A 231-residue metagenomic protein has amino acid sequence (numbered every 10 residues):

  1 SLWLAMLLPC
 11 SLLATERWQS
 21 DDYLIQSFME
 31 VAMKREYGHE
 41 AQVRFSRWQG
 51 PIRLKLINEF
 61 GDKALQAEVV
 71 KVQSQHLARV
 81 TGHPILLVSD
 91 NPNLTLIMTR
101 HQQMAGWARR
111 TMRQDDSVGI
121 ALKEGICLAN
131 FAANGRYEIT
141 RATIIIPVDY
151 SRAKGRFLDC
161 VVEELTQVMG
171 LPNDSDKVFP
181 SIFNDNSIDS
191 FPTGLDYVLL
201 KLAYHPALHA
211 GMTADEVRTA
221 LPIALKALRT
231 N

Functional and structural regions predicted by a protein language model:
S1-L2: Bacterial N-terminal signal peptides that target proteins for export
P9-A14: N-terminal signal peptide c-region/cleavage motif recognized by signal peptidases
W18-S20, V31-A32, E36-E40, Q114-R156 (+1 more regions): Metalloprotease/metallohydrolase-associated module, dominated by Zn2+-dependent proteases
D21-I25: Polar, S/T/G-rich
V43-S46, L86: Surface-exposed acidic, glycine-flexible loop patches that form ligand/cofactor-binding and adhesion interfaces
S46-G61, A142: Acidic/histidine-rich, surface-exposed loop or edge segments in extracytoplasmic proteins
F60, Q66-V162, Q167-V168, P172-D176: Metzincin-family zinc-dependent endopeptidase catalytic domain
